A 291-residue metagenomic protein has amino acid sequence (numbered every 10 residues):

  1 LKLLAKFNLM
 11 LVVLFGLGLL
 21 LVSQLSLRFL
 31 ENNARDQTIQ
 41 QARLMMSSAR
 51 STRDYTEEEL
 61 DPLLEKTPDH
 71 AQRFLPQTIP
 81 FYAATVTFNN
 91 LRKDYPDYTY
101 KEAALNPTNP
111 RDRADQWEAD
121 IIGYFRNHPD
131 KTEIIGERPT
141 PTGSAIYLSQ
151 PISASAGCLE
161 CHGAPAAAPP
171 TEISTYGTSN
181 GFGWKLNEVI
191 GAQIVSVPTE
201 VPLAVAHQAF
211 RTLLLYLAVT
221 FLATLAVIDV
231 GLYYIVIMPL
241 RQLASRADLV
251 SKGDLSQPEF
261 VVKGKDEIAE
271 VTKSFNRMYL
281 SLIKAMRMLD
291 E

Functional and structural regions predicted by a protein language model:
L1-R28, L215-Y216: Extreme N-terminal signal-anchor transmembrane helix of membrane signaling/transducer proteins, especially in bacteria
S23-L30, T220-I237: Cytosolic-side ends of inner-membrane transmembrane helices, especially those that anchor bacterial signal-transduction
L25-R50: Juxtamembrane membrane-water interface segments immediately C-terminal to a transmembrane helix
S48-D54, E58, P62-S155: Extracytoplasmic ligand-binding sensor domains of the Cache superfamily
L148-Q150, A164-A166, W184-L203: Short, hydrophobic beta-strand elements of compact beta-sandwich sensory domains
A154-A166, T171-G177: The canonical Cys-X-X-Cys-His
P169-G183, T199-Y216: Membrane-interface helix-start motif
M238-V250, Q257-L280, A285-M286: HAMP signal relay modules and closely related sensory coiled-coil linkers that couple transmembrane inputs to cytosolic
